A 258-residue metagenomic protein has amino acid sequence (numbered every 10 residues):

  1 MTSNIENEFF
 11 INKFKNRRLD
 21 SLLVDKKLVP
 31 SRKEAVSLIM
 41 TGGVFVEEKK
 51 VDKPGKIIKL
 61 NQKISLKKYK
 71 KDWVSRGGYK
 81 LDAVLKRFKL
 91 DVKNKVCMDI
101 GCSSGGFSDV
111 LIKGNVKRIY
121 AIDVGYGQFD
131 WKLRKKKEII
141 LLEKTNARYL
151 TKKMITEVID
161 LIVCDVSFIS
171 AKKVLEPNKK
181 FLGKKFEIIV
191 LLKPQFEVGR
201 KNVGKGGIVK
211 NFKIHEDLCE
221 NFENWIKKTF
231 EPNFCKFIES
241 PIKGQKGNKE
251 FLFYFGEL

Functional and structural regions predicted by a protein language model:
S3-L60: A basic, amphipathic helix-loop patch mediating RNA/tRNA/ribosome contacts
K93-S103: Conserved class I S-adenosyl-L-methionine
S104-N115: Conserved SAM-binding loop of SAM-dependent methyltransferases across substrates and taxa, primarily the Class I
Y120-I169, K173: S-adenosyl-L-methionine
K172-E187: A short glycine-rich, Lys/Arg-flanked "PGG" loop and its adjoining helix->strand segment in the class I
K184-V198: Conserved beta-strand signature within the Rossmann-like core of class I S-adenosyl-L-methionine
P194-N211: Short, glycine-/aromatic-enriched active-site segment of Class I SAM-dependent methyltransferases
E239-L258: Core SAM-dependent methyltransferase catalytic element
